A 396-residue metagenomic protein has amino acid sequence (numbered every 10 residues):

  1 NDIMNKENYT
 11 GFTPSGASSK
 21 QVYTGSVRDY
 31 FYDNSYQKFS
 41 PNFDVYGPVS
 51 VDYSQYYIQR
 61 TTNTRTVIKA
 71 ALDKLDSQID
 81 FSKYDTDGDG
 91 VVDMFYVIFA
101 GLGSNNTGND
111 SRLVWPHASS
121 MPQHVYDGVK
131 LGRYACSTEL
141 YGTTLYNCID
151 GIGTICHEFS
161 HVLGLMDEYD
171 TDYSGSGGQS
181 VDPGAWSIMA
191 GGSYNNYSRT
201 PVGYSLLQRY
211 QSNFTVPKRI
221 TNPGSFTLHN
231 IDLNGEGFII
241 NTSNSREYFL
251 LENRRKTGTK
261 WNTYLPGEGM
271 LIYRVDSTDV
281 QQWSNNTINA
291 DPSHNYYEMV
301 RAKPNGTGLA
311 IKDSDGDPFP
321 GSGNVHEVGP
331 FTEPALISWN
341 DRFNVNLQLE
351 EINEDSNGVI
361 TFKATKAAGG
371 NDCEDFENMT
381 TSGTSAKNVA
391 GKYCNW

Functional and structural regions predicted by a protein language model:
N1-P14, N371: N-terminal module-boundary/linker segments of secreted carbohydrate-active enzymes
K6-F12, K74-F81, V162, M166 (+2 more regions): Structured segments of extracytoplasmic/periplasmic soluble domains in secreted or envelope-associated proteins
G16-V129: Active-site-proximal segments of metallohydrolase catalytic domains
R28-Y30, M94-L265, D276-T278, E350: Extracellular hydrolytic enzyme modules, especially secreted metalloproteases of the metzincin/thermolysin-like class
N63-A70, K74, D150, T154 (+3 more regions): Extracytoplasmic/secreted proteins, especially bacterial periplasmic and envelope-associated proteins
N230-G369: Extracellular low-complexity, Gly/Ser/Thr-rich intrinsically disordered linkers and protease-sensitive activation/hinge
D372-W396: Extracellular glycan-recognition surfaces and repeat-rich motifs
